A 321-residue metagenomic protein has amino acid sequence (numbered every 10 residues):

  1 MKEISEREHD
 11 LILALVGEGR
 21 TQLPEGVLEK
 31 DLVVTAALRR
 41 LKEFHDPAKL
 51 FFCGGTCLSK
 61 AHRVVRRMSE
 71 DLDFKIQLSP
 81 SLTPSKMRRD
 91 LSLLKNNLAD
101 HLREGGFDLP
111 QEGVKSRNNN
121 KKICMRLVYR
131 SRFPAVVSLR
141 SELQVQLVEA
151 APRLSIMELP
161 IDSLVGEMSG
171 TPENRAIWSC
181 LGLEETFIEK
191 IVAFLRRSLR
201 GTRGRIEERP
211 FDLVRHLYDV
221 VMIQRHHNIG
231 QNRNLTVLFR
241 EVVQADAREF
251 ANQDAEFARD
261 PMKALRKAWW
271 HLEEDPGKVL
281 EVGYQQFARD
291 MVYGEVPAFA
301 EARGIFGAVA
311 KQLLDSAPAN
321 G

Functional and structural regions predicted by a protein language model:
M1-L50, K60-R66, I76-G321: Structured mid-to-C-terminal alpha-helical surface segments
F52-T56: Glycine-rich beta-strand-to-loop/alpha-helix junction loops that act as flexible
